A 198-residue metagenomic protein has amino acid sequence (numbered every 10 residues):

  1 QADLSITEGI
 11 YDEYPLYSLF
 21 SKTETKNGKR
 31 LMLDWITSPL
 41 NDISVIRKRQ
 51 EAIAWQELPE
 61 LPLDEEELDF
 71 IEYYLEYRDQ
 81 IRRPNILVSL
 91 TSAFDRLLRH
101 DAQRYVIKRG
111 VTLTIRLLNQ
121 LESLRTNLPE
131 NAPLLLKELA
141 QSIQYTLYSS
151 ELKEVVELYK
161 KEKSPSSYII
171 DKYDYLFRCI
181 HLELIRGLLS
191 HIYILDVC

Functional and structural regions predicted by a protein language model:
Q1-E151, H191-V197: Conserved amphipathic alpha-helical "coupling/scaffold" segments that transmit conformational changes between domains
L58-D64, R178-I185: Short, mixed-charge amphipathic alpha-helical segments
A102, R109, L176, I180-E183: A structural signal for alpha-helical segments
L147, P165, G187: Soluble or luminal CAZymes and related metallo-dependent hydrolases
S150-R178, D196: Extended, charged coiled-coil "arm/hinge" scaffolds of SMC/Rad50-like chromosome-maintenance ATPases and other large
C179-C198: Transmembrane helical bundles of ABC transporter permease domains
